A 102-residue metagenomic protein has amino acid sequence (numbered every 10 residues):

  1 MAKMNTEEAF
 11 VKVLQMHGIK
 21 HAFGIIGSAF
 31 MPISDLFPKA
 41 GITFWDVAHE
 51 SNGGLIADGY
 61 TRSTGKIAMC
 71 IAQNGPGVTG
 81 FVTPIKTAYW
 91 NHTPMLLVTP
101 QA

Functional and structural regions predicted by a protein language model:
M1-A102: N-terminal alpha/beta PP-like core and its mobile active-site loop of ThDP/TPP-dependent enzymes
